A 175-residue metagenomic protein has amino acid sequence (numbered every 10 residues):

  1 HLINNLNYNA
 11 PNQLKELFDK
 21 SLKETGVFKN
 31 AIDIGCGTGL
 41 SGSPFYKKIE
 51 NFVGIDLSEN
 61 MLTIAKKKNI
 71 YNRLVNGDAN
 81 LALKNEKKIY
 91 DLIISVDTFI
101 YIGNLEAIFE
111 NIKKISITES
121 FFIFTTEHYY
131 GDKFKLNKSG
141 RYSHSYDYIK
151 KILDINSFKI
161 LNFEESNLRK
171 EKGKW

Functional and structural regions predicted by a protein language model:
L2-E16: Conserved SAM-binding loop and adjacent beta-strand
I32, T38-A82: Class I SAM-dependent methyltransferase SAM/SAH-binding core
I94: A conserved beta-strand element that flanks and buttresses the S-adenosyl-L-methionine
T98: Hydrophobic adenine-recognition pocket in adenosine-nucleotide-binding enzymes
E106-T118: A short glycine-rich, Lys/Arg-flanked "PGG" loop and its adjoining helix->strand segment in the class I
E119-E127: Conserved beta-strand signature within the Rossmann-like core of class I S-adenosyl-L-methionine
D132-D147: Acceptor-substrate binding/catalytic loop of class I
F158-L168: Conserved S-adenosyl-L-methionine
